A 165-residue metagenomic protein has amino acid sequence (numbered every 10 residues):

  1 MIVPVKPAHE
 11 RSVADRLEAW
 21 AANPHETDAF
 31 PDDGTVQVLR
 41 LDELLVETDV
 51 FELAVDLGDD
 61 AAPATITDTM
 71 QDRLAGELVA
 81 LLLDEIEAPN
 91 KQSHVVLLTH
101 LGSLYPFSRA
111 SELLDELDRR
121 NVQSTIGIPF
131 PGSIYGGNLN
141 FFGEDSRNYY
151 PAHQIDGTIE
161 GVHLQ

Functional and structural regions predicted by a protein language model:
M1-D28: Glycine-rich P-loop/Walker A and Walker A-like loops and their local beta1-loop-alpha1 context in P-loop NTPases
A8-S12, L44-V46, T69-E77, L101-P106 (+1 more regions): Short acidic, S/G/P-rich loop/turn micro-motifs used as interaction or catalytic elements
R11-E18, T48-F51, P106-E112, G137-F141: A short acidic (Asp/Glu
A19-Q37, E116-I126: Structural alpha-beta junctions
G34-V79: Long, charge-dense
L74-N90: A short, acidic, amphipathic alpha-helical segment used as a generic capping/interface helix at domain edges
K91-F107: Conserved P-loop NTPase "ATPase switch" module shared by AAA+ and STAND
R109-Q165: Glycine-rich, aromatic-bearing surface loops/beta-hairpins
